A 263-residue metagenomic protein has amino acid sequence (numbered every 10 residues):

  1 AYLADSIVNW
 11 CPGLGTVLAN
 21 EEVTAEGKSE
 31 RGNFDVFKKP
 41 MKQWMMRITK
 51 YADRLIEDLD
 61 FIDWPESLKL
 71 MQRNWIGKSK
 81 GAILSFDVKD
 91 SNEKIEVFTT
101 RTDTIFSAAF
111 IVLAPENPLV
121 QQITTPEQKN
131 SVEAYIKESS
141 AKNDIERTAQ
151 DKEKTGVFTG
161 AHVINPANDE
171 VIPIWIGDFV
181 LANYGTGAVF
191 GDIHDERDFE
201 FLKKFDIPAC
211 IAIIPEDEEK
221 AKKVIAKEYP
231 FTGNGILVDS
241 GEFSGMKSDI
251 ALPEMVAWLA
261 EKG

Functional and structural regions predicted by a protein language model:
A1-I95, A188-G263: Residue patterns forming the tRNA-binding/recognition surfaces of aminoacyl-tRNA synthetases and related DALR
I7, I95-N117, V189: Conserved phosphate/anionic-ligand binding catalytic regions in large, soluble enzymes, centered on
N20, V97, I172-I174: Short capping micro-motif at the N-terminus of alpha-helices
T24-E26, K42-Q43, T99-T104, I176-L181: A short, sequence-level motif marking secondary-structure junctions
K38-P40, I105-F106, A182-G187: Short glycine-enriched loop/turn motifs at secondary-structure junctions
I76-K80, K89, T102-T104, E153-F158 (+1 more regions): A short catalytic or substrate-binding loop motif that flags glycine-/basic-rich loops and adjacent residues that bind
A82, E93, A108, T159-A161 (+1 more regions): Change "...and in nucleic-acid phosphodiester-cleaving endonucleases..." to "...and in nucleic-acid processing enzymes
N117-D217, A221-T232: Catalytic alpha/beta core of large soluble enzyme barrels
